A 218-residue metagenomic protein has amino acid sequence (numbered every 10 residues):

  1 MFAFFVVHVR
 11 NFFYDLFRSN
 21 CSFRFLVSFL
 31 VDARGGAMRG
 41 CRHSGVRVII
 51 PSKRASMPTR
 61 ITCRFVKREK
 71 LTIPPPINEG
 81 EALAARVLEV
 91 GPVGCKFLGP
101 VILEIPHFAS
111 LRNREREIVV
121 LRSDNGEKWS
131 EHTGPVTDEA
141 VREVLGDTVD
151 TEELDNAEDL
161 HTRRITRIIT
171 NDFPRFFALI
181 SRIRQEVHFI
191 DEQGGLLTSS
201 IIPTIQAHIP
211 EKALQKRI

Functional and structural regions predicted by a protein language model:
M1-I49, K53-I218: Proteolytic cleavage junctions
